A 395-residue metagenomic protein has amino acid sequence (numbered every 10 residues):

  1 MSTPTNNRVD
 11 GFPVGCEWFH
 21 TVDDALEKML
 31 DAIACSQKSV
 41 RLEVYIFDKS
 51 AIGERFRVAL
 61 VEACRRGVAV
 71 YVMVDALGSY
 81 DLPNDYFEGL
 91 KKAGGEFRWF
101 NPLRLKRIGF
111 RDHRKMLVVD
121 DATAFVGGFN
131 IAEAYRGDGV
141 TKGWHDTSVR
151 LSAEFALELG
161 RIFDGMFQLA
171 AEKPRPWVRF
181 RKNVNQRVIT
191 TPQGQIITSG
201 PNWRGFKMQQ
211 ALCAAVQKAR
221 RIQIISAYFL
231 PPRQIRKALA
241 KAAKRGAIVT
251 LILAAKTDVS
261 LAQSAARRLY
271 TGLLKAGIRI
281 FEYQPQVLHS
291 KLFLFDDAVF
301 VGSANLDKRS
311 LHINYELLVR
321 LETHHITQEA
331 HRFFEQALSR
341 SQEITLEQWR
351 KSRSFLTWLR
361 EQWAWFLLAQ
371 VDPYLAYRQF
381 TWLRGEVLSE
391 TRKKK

Functional and structural regions predicted by a protein language model:
M1-K395: Charged, low-complexity intrinsically disordered terminal segments
